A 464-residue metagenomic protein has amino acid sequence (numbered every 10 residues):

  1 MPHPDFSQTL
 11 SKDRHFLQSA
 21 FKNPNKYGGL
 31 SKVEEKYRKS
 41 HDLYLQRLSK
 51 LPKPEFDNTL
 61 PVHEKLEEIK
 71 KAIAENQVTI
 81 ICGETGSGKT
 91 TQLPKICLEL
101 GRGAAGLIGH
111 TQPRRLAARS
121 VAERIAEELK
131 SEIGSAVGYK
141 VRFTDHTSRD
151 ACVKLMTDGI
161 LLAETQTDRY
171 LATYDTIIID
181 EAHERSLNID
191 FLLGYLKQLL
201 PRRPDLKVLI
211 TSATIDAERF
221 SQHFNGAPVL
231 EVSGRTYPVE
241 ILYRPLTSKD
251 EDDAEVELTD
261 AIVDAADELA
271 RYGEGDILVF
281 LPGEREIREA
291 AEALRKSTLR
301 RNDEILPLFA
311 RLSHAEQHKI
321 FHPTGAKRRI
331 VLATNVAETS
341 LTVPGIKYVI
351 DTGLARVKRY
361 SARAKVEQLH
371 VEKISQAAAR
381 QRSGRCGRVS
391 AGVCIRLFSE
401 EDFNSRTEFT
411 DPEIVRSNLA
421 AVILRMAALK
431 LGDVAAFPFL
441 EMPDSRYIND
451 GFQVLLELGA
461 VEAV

Functional and structural regions predicted by a protein language model:
M1-V464: P-loop NTPase motor module signature
